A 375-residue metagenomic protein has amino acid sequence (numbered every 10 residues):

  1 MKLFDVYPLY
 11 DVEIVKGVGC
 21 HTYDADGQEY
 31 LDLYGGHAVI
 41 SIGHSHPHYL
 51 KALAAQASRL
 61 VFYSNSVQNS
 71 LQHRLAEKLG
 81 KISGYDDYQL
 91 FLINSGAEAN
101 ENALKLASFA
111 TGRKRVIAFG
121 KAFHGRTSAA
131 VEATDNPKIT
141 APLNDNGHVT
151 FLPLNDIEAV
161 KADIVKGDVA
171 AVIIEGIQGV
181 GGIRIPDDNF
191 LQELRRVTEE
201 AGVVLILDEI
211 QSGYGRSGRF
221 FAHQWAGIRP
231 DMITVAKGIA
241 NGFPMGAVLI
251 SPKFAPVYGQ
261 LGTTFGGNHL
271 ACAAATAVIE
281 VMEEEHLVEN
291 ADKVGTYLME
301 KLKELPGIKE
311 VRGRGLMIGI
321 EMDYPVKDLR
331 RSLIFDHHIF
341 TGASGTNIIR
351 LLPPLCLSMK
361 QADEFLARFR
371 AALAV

Functional and structural regions predicted by a protein language model:
M1-V375: Conserved N-terminal phosphate-binding loop of PLP-dependent enzymes in the Aspartate aminotransferase
